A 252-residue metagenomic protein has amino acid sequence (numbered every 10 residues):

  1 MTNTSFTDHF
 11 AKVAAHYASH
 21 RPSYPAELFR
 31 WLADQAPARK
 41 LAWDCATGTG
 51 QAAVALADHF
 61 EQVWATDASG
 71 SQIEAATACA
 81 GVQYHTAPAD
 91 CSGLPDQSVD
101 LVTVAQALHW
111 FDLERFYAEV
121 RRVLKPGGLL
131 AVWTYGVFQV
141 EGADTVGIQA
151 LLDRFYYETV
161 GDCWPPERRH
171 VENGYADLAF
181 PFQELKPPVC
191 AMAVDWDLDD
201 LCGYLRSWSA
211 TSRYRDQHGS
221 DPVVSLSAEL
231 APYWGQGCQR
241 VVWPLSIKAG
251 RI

Functional and structural regions predicted by a protein language model:
M1-A38: Conserved class I S-adenosyl-L-methionine
K40, E61, D100: Conserved acidic residues
W43, T49-C91: Class I SAM-dependent methyltransferase SAM/SAH-binding core
D90-L101: A short acidic, Gly/Pro-enriched loop at the edge of an enzyme's catalytic core that lines a small-molecule cofactor
V104-A105, L113: A short beta-strand submotif of the Rossmann-like class I SAM-dependent methyltransferase core that lines
F111-E119: A short, conserved alpha-helix within the catalytic core of class I
R121, K125-V194: Conserved catalytic/acceptor-binding region of the Class I
V171-I252: Conserved Class I S-adenosyl-L-methionine
